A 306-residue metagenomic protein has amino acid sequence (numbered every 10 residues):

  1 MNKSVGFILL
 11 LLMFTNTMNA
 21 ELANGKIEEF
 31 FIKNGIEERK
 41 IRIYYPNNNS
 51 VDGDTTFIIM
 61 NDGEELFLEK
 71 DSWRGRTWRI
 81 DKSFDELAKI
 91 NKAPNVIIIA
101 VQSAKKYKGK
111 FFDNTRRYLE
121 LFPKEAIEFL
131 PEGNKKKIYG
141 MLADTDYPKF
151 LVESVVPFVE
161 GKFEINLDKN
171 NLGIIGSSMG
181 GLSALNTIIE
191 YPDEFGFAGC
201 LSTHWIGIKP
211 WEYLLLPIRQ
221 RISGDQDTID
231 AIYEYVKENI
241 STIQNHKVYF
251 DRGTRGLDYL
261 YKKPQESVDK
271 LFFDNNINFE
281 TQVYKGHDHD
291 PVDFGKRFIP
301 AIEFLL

Functional and structural regions predicted by a protein language model:
S4-F14: Sec-dependent N-terminal signal peptides
L12-N24: Bacterial Sec-dependent signal peptides at the C-terminal "C-region" and cleavage site
E21-L306: Non-catalytic cap/lid and distal C-terminal segments of serine-dependent acyl enzymes
